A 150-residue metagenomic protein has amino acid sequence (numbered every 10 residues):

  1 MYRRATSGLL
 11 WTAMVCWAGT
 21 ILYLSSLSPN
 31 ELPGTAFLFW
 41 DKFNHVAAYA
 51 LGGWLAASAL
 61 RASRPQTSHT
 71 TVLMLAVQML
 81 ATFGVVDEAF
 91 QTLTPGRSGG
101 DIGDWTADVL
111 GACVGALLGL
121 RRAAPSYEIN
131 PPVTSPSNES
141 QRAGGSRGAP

Functional and structural regions predicted by a protein language model:
M1-A62: "…centered on the first transmembrane helix and the immediately adjacent amphipathic helix/loop
L9-Y23, Q78-V86, L110, V114: Lipid-exposed faces of alpha-helical membrane segments in multi-pass integral membrane proteins
E31-F39, G84-L110: Interfacial helix-loop-helix junctions of multi-pass membrane proteins
H45-G52, G99-G119: Alpha-helical transmembrane segments that form the membrane-embedded catalytic/substrate-binding core of multi-pass
A56-R64, L117-A123: Structural signal for the C-terminal ends of transmembrane alpha-helices and the immediately following loop
R64-Q78: Internal alpha-helical transmembrane segments of multi-pass membrane proteins
E128-P150: Short, intrinsically disordered terminal tails adjacent to the first/last structured region
